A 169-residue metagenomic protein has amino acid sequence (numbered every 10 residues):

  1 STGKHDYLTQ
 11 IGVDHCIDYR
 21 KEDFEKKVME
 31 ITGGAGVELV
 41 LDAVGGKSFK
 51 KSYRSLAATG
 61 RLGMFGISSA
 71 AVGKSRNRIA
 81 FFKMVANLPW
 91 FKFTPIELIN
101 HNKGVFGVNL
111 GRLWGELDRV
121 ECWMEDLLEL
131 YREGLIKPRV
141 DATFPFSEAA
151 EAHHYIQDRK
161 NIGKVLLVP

Functional and structural regions predicted by a protein language model:
S1-P169: Terminal helix/beta-alpha structural elements that buttress the NAD(P)+-binding lobe
